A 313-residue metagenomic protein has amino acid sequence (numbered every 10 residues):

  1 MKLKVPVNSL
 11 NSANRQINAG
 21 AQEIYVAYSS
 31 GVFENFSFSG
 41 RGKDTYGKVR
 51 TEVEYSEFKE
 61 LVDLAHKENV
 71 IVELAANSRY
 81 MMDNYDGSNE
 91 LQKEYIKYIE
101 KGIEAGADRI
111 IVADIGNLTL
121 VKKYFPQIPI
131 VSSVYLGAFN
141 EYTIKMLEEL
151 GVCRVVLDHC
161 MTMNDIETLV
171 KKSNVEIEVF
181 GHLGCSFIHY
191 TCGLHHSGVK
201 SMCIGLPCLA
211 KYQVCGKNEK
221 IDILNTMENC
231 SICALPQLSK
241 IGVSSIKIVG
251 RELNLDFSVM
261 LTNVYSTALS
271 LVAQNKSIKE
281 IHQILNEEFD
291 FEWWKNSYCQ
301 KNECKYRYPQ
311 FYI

Functional and structural regions predicted by a protein language model:
M1-L136, V156-I313: Active-site pocket-lining/capping segments in soluble small-molecule metabolic enzymes
N140-Y142: Conserved nucleotide-cofactor-binding alpha/beta core module
G151-V152: As written
